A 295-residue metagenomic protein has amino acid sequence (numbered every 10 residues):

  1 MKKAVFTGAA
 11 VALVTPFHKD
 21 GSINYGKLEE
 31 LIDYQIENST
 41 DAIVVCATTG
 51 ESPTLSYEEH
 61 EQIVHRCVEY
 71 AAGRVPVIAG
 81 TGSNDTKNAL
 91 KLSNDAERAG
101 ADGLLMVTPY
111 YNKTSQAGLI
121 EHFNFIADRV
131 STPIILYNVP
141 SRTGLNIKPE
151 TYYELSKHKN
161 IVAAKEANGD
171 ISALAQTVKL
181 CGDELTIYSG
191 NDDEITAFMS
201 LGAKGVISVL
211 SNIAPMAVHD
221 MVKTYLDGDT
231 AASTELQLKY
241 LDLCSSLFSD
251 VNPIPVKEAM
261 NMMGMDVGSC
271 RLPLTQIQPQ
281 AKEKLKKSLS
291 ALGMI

Functional and structural regions predicted by a protein language model:
K2-V11, T15-G144: Active-site beta->alpha loop and helix N-cap motifs at the rims of alpha/beta catalytic domains
V5-P16, N38-T40, S200-A203, I207-I295: C-terminal alpha-helical cap/extension of soluble enzyme domains
Y25, E29-I32, P149, K282-L289: Short, amphipathic alpha-helical "lid/cap" segments that border enzyme active or binding sites
L28, H60, V64, A89 (+7 more regions): A general structural signal for well-ordered alpha-helical segments in protein cores
Q62, R66-A71, D95, A99 (+7 more regions): Alpha-helical structural signal in soluble globular domains
D85, N191-D192, Q278: Helix N-cap/beta->alpha junction signal
D128, R142-F248: Catalytic alpha/beta core domains of metabolic enzymes, predominantly
N138, N160-I161, R271-L272: Glycine-rich phosphate-binding "P-loop"
